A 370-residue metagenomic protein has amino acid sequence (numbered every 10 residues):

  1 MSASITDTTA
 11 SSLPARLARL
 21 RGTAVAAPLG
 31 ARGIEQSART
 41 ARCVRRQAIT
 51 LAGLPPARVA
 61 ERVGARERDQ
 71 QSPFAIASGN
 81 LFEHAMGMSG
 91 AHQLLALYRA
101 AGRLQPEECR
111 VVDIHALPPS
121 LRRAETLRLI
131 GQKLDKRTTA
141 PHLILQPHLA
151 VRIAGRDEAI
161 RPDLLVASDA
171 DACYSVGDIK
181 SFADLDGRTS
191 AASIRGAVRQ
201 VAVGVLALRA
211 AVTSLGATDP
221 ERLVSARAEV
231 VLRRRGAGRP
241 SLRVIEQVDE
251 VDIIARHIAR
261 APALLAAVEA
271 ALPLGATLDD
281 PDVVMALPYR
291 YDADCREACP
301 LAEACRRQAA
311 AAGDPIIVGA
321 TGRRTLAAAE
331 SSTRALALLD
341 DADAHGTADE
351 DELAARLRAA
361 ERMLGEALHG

Functional and structural regions predicted by a protein language model:
M1-A167: Metal-dependent nuclease catalytic cores that hydrolyze phosphodiester bonds in DNA/RNA, characterized by
C43, C295-C299, C305: Short cysteine clusters
P141, P147-I258: Mg2+/Mn2+-dependent nuclease catalytic core
E246-A298: Polybasic (Lys/Arg-rich)
P288, D292, A302-A310: Acidic, Mg2+-coordinating catalytic module of metal-dependent nucleases/exonucleases that use a two-metal-ion mechanism
Q308-V318: Short cysteine/histidine-rich zinc-coordinating motifs and their immediately flanking basic loops
I316-G370: C-terminal non-catalytic accessory extensions
